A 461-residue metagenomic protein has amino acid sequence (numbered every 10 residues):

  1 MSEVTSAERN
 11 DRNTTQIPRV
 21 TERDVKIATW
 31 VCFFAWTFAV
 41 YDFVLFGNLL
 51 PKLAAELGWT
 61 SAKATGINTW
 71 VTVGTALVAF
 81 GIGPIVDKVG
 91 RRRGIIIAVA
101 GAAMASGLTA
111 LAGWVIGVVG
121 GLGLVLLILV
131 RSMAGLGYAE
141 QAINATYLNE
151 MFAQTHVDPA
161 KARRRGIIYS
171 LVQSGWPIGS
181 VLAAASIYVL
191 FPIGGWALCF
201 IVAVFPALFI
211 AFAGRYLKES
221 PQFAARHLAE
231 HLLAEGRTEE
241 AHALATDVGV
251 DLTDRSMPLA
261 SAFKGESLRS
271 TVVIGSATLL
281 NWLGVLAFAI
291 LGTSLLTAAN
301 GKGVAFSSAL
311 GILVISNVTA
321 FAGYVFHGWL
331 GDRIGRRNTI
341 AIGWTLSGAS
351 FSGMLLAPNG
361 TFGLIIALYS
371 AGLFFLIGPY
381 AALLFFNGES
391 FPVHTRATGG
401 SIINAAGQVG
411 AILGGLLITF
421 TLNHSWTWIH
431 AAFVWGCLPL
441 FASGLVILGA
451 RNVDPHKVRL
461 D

Functional and structural regions predicted by a protein language model:
M1-N48: Cytosolic juxtamembrane N-terminal segment immediately preceding the first transmembrane helix of multi-pass
F46-N48, G265-F321: Extracytoplasmic gate region of multi-pass secondary transporters
T69-P84, N144, V314-F326: Central cavity-lining transmembrane alpha-helices of secondary-active solute carriers, predominantly the Major
A100-G120, L346-N359: C-terminal ends and interior cores of transmembrane alpha-helices in multi-pass membrane transporters/permeases
G120-A139, L364-G378: Hydrophobic core of transmembrane alpha-helices in multi-pass small-molecule transporters, especially MFS/SLC-type
I128-S174: Cytoplasmic helix-loop-helix junction between adjacent transmembrane helices in 12-TM secondary transporters
L171-R215: Helix-loop-helix hairpin linking two adjacent transmembrane segments in secondary transporters
F191-A203, L422-C437: A membrane-interface helix-boundary motif in multi-pass transporters
